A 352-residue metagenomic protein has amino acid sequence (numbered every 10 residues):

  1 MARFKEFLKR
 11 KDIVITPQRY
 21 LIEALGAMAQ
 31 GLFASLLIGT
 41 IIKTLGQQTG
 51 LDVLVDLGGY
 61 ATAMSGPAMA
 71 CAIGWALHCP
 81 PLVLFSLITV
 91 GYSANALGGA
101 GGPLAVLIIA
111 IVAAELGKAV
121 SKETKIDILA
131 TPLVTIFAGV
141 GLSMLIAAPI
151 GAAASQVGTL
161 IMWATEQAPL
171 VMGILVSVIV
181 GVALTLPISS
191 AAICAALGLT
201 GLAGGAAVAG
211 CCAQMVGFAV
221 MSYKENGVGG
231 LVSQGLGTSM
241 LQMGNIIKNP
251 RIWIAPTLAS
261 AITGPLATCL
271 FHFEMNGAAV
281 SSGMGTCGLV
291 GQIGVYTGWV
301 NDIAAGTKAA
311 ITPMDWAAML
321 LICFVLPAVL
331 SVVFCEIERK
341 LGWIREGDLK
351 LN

Functional and structural regions predicted by a protein language model:
M1-N352: Pore-lining transmembrane helices
